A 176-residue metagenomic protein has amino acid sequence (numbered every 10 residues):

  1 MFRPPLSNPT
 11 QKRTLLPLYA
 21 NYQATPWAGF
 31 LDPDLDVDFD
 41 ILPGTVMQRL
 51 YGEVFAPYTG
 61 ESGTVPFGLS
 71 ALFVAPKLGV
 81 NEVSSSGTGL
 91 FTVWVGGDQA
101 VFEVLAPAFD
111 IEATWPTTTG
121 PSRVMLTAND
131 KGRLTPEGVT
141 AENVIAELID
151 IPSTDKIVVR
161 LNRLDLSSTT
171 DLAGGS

Functional and structural regions predicted by a protein language model:
M1-S176: Surface-exposed, low-hydrophobicity beta-strand/loop segments enriched in small/polar/acidic residues
